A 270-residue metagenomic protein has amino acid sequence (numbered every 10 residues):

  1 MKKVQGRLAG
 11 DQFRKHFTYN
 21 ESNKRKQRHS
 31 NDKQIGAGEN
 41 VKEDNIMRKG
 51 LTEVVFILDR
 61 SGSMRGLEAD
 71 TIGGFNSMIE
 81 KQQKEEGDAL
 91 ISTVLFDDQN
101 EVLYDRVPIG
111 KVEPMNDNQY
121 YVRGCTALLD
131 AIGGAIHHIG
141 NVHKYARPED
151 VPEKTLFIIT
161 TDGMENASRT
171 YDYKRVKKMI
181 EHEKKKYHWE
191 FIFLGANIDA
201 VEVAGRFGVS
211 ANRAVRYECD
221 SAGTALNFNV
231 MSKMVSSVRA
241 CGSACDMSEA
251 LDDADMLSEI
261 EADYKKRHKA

Functional and structural regions predicted by a protein language model:
K2, G6-A270: Acidic, low-complexity intrinsically disordered regions
